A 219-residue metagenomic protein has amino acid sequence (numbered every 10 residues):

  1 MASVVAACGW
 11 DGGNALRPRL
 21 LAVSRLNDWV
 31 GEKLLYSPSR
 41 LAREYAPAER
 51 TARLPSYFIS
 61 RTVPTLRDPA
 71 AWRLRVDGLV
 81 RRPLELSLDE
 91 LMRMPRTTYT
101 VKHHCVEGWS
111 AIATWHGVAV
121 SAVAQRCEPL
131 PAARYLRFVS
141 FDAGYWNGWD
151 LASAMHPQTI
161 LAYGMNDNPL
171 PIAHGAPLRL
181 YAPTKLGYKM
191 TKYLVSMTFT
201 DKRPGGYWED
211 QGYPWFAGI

Functional and structural regions predicted by a protein language model:
M1-S3, L180: N-terminal secretory signal peptides and thylakoid transit peptides that target proteins across membranes
G9-I219: Structured, non-membrane catalytic/scaffold regions adjacent to prosthetic-group chemistry
